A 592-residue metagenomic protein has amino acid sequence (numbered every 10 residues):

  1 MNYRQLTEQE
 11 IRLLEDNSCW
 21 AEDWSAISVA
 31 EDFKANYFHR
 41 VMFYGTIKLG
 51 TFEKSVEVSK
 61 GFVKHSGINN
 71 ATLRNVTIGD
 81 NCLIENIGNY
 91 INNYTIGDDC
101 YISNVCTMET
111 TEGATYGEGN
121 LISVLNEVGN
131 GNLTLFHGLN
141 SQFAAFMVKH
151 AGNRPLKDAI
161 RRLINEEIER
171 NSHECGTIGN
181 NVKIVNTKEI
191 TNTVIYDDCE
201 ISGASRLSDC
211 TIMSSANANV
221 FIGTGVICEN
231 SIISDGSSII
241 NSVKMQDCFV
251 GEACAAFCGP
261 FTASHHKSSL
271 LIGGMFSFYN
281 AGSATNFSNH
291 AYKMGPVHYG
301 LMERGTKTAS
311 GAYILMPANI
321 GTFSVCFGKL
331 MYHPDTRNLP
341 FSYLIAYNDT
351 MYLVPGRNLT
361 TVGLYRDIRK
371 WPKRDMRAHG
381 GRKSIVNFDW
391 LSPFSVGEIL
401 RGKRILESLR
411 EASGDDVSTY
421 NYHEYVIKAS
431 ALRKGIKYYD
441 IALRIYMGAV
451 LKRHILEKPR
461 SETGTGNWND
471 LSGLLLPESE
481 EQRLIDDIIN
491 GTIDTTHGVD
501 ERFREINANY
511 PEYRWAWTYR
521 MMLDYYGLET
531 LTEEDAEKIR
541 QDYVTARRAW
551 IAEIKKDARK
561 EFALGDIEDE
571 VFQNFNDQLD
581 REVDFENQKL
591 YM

Functional and structural regions predicted by a protein language model:
M1-Q9: Intrinsically disordered, low-structural-confidence terminal and linker regions
E8, L13-W24, V29-F52, V56-I68 (+6 more regions): Glycine-rich hexapeptide-repeat left-handed beta-helix
V63-N69, I164-V185: Right-handed parallel beta-helix
L73, I78-G79: Conserved tryptophan-centered aromatic signature that marks the ligand-binding surface of SH3 and related Trp-rich
V105, Y347-M592: Long, compositionally biased intrinsically disordered regions
I178-G203, D209, N217-V220: Core alpha-helical transmembrane segments of integral membrane proteins
